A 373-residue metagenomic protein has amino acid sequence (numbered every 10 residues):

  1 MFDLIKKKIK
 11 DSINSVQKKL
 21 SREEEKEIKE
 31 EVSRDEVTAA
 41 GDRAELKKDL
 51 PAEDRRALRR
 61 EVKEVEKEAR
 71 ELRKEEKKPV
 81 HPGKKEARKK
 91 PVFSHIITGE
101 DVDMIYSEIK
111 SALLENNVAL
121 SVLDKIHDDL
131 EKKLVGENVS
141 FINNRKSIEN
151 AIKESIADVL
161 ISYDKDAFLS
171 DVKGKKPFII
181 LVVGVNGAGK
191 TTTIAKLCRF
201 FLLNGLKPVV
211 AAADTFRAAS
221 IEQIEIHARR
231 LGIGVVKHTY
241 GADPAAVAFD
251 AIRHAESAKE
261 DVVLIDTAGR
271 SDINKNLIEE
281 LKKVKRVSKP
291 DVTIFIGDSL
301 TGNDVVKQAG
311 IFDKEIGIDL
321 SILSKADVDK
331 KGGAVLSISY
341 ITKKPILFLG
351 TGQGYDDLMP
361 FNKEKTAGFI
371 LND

Functional and structural regions predicted by a protein language model:
M1-L169, K173-F178, L203, R230: Non-catalytic terminal/linker segments enriched in charged/polar, low-complexity residues
K153, A157, D166-D373: P-loop/Walker A NTP-binding module and the surrounding RecA-like catalytic core of P-loop NTPases
